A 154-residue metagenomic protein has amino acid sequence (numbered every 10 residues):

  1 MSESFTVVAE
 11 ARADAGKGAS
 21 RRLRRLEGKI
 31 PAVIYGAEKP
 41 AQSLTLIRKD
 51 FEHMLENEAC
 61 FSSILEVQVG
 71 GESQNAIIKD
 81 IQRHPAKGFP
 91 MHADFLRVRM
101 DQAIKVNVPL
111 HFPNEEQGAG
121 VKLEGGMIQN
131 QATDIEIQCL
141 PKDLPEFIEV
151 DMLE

Functional and structural regions predicted by a protein language model:
M1-E154: Extended basic (Lys/Arg/His-rich) segments that typically form rRNA-contacting surfaces in ribosomal proteins
